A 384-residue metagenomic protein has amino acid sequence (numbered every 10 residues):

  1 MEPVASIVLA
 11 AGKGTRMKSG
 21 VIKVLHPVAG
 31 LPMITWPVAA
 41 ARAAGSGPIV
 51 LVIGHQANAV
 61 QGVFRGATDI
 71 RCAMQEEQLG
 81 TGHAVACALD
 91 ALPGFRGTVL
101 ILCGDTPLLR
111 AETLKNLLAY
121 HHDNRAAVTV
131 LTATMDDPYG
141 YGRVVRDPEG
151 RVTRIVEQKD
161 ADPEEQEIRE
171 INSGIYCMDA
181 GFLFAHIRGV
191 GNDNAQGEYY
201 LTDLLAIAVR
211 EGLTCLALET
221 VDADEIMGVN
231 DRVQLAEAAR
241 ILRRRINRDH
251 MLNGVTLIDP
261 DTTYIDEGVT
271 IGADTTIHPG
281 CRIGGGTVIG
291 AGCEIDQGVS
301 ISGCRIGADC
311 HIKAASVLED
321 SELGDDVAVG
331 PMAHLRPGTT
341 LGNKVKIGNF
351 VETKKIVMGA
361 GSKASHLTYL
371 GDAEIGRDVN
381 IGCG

Functional and structural regions predicted by a protein language model:
M1-A5, L31-A119, D123: Conserved N-terminal catalytic core of the sugar/cofactor nucleotidyltransferase
M1-S19: N-terminal nucleotide-binding beta1-loop-alpha1 segment
S6-V8, L51, L100-I101, V128-L131 (+1 more regions): Structural beta-sheet core signal
V21-P27, V190-D193: Short glycine-enriched, charge-decorated loop/helix-capping segments at active-site entrances that position
V24, D69-R71, R151, T214-L216 (+1 more regions): Conserved beta-strand segments of alpha/beta enzyme cores
N58, T68, L109-A195: Conserved core of the sugar-phosphate nucleotidyltransferase
T153-R244, R248: Catalytic-core segments of class I nucleotidyltransferases/pyrophosphorylases that form NMP-activated intermediates
T256-G384: Structural signal for interior beta-strand "rungs" in well-ordered beta-sheet cores of soluble enzyme domains
